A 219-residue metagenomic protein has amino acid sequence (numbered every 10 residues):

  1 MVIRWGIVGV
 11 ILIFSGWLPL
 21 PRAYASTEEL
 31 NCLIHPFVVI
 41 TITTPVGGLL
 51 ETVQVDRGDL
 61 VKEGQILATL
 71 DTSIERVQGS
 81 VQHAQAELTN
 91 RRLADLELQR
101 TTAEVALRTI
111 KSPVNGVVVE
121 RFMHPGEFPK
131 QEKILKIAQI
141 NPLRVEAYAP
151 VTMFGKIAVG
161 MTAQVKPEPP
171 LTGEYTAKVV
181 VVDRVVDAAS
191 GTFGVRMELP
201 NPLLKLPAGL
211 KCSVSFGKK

Functional and structural regions predicted by a protein language model:
G6-P19: Bacterial N-terminal signal peptides
G16-G47, V180: N-terminal beta-strand block that forms a small beta-sandwich/beta-barrel module immediately after a flexible targeting
T27-E29, H35-F37, P45, D56 (+7 more regions): Extracytoplasmic
T27-E29, V77, V81-K111: Extended amphipathic alpha-helical segments
L33, E51-Q54, L60-I66, K111-M153 (+2 more regions): Surface-exposed patches in structured soluble domains
T72-R91, A149-G155, K178-D187: Short, compositionally biased
V119-R121, P142, E174-K219: Structural microfeature recognizing short secondary-structure transition sites
M161-T176, L204: Low-complexity, intrinsically disordered, polar/proline/glycine/glutamine-rich protein-protein interaction regions
